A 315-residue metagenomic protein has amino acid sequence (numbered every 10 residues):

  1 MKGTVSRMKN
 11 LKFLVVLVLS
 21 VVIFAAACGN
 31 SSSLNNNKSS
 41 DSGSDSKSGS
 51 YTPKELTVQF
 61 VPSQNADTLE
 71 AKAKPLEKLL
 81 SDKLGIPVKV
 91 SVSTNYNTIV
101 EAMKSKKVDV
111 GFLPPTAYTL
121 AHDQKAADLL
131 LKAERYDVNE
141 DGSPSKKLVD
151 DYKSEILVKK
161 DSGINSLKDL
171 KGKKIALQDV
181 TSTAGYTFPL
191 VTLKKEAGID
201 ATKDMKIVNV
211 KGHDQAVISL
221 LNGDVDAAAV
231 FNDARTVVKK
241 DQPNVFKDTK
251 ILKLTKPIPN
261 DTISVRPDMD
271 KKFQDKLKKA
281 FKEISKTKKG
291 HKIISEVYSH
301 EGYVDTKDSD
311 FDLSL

Functional and structural regions predicted by a protein language model:
F24-A27: C-terminal motif of bacterial Sec signal peptides marking the signal peptidase cleavage site
G29-S32: Bacterial signal peptide processing site
S44-T119: Extracytoplasmic small-molecule ligand-binding "clamshell" domains of the periplasmic binding protein/Venus flytrap
S50-L84, S264-L315: An extracytoplasmic/periplasmic, membrane-proximal ligand-sensing/linker region
Q59-S81, S93, E134, D150-V217: Bilobed "Venus flytrap"/periplasmic-binding protein-like clamshell domains and structurally analogous long
P87-T94, D109-F112, K203-G212, K250-K253: Short beta-strand-to-loop elements that line the ligand-binding cleft of bilobed periplasmic-binding protein-like
P115-A126, T192-K195, L221-N222, D226-K247: A ligand-binding cleft/hinge motif common to bilobed small-molecule-binding domains
A127-V149, K239-P257: Short beta-strand->loop
